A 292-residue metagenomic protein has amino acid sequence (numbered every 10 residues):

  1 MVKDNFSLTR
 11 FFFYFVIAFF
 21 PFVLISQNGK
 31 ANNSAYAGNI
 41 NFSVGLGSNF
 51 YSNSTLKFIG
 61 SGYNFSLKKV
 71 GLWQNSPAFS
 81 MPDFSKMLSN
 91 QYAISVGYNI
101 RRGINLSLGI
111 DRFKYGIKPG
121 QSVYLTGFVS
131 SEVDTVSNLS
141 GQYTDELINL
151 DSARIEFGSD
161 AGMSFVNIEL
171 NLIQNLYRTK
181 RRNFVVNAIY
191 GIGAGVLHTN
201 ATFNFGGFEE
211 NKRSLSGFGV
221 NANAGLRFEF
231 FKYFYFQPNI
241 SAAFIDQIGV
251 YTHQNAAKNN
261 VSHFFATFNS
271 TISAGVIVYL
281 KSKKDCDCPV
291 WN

Functional and structural regions predicted by a protein language model:
Q27-N99, T199-A201, N269-T271, G275-N292: Short glycine/proline- and aromatic-enriched beta-strand/turn motifs that initiate or cap beta-hairpins
G38-I40, L88-Y92, D160-V166, F184-V186 (+2 more regions): Residues that define the transmembrane beta-barrel architecture of outer-membrane proteins
N41-S43, N105-S107, N187-G191, Y235-N239 (+1 more regions): Residue-level detector of the transmembrane beta-barrel scaffold of outer-membrane proteins
V44-L46, I94-Y98, V166-Q174, I192-V196 (+3 more regions): Residues on the lipid-exposed face of transmembrane beta-strands in outer-membrane beta-barrel proteins
S54-G60, P119-L125, N200-E209, G249-A257 (+1 more regions): Outer-membrane beta-barrel translocator domains and adjoining extracellular loop/strand segments of Gram-negative
F79-P82, S152-S159, G206-R213, Q254-F264: Extracellular loop and loop/strand-boundary signature of outer-membrane beta-barrel proteins
G97-N204, V278-S282: Gram-negative (and chloroplast) outer-membrane scaffold detector with strong preference for beta-barrel transmembrane
Y115, E229-N292: Predominantly the C-terminal beta-signal and adjacent terminal strand-loop region of outer-membrane beta-barrel
